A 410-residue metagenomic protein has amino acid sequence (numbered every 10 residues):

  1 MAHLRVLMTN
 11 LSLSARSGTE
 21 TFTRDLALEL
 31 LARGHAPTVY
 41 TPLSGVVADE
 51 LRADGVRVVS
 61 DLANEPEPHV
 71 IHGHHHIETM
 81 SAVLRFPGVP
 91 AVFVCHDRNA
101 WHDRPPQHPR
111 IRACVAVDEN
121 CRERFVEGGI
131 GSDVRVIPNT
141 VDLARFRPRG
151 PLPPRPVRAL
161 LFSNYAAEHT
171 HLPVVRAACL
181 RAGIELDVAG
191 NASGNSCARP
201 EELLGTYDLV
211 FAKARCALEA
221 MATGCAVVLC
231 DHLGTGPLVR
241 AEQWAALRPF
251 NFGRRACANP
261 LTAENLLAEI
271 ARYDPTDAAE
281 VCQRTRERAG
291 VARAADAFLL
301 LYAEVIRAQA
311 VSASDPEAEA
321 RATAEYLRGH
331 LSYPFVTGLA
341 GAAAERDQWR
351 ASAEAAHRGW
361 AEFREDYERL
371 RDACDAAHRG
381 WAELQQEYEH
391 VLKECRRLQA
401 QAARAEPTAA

Functional and structural regions predicted by a protein language model:
L7, V115, V136-R145, P151-H169: Conserved donor-binding/catalytic core segment of Leloir-type glycosyltransferases
N10-F22, A167-T170: A short, glycine/small-residue-rich beta-strand->loop->alpha-helix junction that serves as a flexible
T19-L31, V47, F298: Short amphipathic alpha-helix
G73-E78, C95: Short His-centered aromatic/hydrophobic patch
R85, V92-F93, H102-V117, L203-L204: A conserved, positively charged/aromatic
D103-P106, V126-E127, T140-R155, A198-R199: Acidic anion/phosphate-binding donor-loop and adjacent secondary structure in glycosyltransferase catalytic cores
R112-V126, I130-F146, S312: Donor nucleotide-sugar binding/catalytic pocket of nucleotide-sugar-dependent glycosyltransferases
P249-D372, R379-Q385, E389-C395: C-terminal amphipathic helix plus adjacent low-complexity, charged tail appended to glycosyltransferase catalytic
